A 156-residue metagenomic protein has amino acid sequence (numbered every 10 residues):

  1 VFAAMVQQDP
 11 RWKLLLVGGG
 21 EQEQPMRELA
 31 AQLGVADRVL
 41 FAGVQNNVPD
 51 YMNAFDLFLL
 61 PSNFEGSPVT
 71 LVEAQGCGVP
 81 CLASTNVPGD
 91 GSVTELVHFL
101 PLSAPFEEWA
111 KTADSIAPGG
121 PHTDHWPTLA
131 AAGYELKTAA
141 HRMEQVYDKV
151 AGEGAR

Functional and structural regions predicted by a protein language model:
V1-L40, A155: A conserved nucleotide-sugar
V44, N63: Aromatic "clamp/platform" in nucleotide-sugar-dependent glycosyltransferases that forms part of the donor/acceptor
P49, P68-G76, D90: Short alpha-helical segment that forms part of, or immediately flanks, the ligand-binding pocket in carbohydrate-active
F55: An anion/phosphate-binding loop that grips the pyrophosphate of nucleotide cofactors and donors
P80-S84, G89: Short hydrophobic beta-strand element within catalytic cores of glycosyltransferases and related nucleotide-activated
D90-G119: Change "using UDP/GDP/dTDP sugars" to "using nucleotide sugars
P121-R156: A charged, aromatic-enriched C-terminal amphipathic alpha-helix characteristic of glycosyltransferases across folds
